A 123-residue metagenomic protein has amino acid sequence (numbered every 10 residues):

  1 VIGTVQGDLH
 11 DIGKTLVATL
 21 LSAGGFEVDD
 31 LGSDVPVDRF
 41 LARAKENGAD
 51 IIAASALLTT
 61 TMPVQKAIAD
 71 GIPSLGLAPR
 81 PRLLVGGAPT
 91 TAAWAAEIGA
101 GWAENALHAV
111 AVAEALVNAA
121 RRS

Functional and structural regions predicted by a protein language model:
V1-L20, G24: Long amphipathic N-terminal alpha/beta scaffold segment
V17-G24, D29-A100, V112: Cofactor-cradling patches in redox/metallo enzymes
G101-A106: Short acidic-hydrophobic, aromatic-tinged amphipathic segments that line or gate anion-handling sites
V112-S123: A charged, well-structured terminal subsegment
